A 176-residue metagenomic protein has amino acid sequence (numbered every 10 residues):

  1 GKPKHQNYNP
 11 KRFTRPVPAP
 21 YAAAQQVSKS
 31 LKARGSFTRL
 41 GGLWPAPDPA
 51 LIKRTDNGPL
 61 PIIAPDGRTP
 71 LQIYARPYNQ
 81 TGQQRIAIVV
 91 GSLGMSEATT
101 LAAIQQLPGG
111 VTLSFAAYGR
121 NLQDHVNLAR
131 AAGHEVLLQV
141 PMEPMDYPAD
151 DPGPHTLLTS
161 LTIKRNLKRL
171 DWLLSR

Functional and structural regions predicted by a protein language model:
G1-G82: Terminal interaction modules at protein C-ends
S28-S30, S36, S92, S96 (+3 more regions): Generic serine detector
R68-D151: Active-site beta->alpha N-cap acidic-glycine motif
R120-Q123, T162-N166: Charged, low-complexity, helix-prone segments enriched in Lys/Glu/Asp/Gln
D146-I163: Active-site-adjacent "subsite" loops/lids of carbohydrate-active enzymes
K164-R176: CE4/NodB-like, metal-dependent polysaccharide N-deacetylase domain that modifies extracellular/periplasmic N-acetylated
